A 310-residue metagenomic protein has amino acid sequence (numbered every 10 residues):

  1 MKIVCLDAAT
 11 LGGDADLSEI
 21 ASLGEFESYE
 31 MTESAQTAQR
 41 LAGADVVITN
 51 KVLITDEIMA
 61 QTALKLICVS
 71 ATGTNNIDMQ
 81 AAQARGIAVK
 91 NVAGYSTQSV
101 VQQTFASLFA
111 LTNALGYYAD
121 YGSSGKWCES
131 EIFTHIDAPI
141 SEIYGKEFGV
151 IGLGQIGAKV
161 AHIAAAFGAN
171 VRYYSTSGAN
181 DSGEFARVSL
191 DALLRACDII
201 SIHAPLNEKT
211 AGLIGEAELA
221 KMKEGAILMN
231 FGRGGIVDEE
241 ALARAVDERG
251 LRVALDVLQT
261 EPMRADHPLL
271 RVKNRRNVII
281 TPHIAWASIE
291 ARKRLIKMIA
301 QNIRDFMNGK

Functional and structural regions predicted by a protein language model:
M1-A44, R172: N-terminal glycine-/charge-rich "phosphate-binding" loop or analogous flexible N-terminal tail
E27-T32, I48-N50, K126-I136, N180-R187 (+3 more regions): Short gly/ser/thr-rich secondary-structure transition/capping motifs
E30, S70-A71, I87-Q98, S175: Short beta->alpha connector loops at strand-helix junctions that form conserved, small/polar/Pro-enriched
V52, T72, D198, A204-L206 (+2 more regions): Short glycine-/small-residue-rich Rossmann-like dinucleotide-binding loops
A93-E147: Phosphate-binding beta-alpha-beta segment of Rossmann-like dinucleotide-binding domains, i.e., the NAD(P)
T134-E224: Rossmann-like dinucleotide/phosphate-binding beta-alpha-beta segment
G225-K310: Rossmann-like dinucleotide-binding domain for NAD(H)/NADP(H)
